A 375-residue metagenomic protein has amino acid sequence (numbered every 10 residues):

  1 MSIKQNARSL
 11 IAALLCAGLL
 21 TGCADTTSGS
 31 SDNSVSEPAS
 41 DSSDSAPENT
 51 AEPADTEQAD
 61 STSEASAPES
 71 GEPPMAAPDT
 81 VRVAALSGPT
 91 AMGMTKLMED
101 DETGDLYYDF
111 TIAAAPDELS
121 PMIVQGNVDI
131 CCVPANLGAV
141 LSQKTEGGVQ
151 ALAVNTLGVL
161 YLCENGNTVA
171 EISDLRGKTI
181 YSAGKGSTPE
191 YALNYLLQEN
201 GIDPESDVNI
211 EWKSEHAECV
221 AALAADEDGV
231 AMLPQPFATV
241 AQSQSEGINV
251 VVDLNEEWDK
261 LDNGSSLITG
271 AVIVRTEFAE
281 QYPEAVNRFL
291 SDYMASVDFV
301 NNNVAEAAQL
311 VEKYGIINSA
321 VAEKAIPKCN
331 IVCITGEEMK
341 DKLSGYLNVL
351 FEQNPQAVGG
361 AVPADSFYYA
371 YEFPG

Functional and structural regions predicted by a protein language model:
M1-I11: Bacterial N-terminal signal peptides that target proteins for export
G18-G22: C-terminal motif of bacterial Sec signal peptides marking the signal peptidase cleavage site
C23-V35, D41-P47: Bacterial lipoprotein signal-peptidase II cleavage site
P47-V83: N-terminal low-complexity, Pro/Thr/Ser-rich intrinsically disordered segments that act as propeptides or flexible
E69-E205, I210-W212, G229, Q235 (+1 more regions): Short, glycine-/small- and polar/acidic-enriched structural segments that line small-molecule recognition paths
N136-L137, T145, E218-L310: Pocket-lining segment of extracytoplasmic ligand-binding domains
A279-P355: Secondary-structure end/capping motifs
S344, N348-G375: Conserved C-terminal helix/tail region of periplasmic/extracytoplasmic solute-binding proteins
